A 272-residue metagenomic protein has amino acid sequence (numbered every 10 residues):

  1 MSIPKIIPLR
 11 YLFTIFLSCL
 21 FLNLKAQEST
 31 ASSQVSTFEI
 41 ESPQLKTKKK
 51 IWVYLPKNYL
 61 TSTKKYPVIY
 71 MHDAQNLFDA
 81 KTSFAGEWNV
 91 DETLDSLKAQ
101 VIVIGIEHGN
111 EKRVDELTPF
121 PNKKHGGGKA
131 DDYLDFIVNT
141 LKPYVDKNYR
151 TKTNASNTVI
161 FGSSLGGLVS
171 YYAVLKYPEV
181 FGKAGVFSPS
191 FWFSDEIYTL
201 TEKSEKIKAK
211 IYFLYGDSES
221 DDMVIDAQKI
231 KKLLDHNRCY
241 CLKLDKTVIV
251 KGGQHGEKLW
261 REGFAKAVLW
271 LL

Functional and structural regions predicted by a protein language model:
M1-T30: Bacterial Sec-dependent N-terminal signal peptides
Q27-L272: Non-catalytic cap/lid and distal C-terminal segments of serine-dependent acyl enzymes
